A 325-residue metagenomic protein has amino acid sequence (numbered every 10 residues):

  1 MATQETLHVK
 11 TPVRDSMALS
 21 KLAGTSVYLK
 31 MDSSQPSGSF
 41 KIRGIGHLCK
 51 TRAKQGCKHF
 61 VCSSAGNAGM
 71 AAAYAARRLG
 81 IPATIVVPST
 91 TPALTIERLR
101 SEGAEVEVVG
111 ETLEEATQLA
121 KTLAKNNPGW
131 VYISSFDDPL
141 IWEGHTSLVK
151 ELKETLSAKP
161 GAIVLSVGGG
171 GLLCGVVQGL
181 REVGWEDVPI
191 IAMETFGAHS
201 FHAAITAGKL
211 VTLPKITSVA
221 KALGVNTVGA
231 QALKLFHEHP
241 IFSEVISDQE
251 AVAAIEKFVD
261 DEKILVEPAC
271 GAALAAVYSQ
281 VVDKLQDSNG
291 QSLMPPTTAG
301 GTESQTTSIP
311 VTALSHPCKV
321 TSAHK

Functional and structural regions predicted by a protein language model:
M1-K325: PLP-dependent amino-acid enzyme catalytic core
